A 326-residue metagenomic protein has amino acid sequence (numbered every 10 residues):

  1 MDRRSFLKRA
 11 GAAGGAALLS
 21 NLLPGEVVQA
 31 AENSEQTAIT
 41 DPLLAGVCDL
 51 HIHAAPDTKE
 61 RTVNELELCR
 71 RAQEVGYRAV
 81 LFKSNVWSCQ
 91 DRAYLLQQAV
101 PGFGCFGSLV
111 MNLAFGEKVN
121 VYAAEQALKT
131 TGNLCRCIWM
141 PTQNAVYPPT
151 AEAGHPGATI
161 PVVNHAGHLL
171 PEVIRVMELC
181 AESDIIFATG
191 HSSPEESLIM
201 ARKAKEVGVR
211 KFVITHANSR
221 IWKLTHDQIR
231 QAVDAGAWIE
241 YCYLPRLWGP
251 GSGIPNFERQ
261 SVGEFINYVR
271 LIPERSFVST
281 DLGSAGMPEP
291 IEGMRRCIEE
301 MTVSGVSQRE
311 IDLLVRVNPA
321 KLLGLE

Functional and structural regions predicted by a protein language model:
F6-V27: N-terminal export signals
L22-C48: C-terminal segment of N-terminal export signals and the immediately downstream linker at the start of the mature
D41, A93-G102, Q126-N133, K205 (+2 more regions): Acidic (Asp/Glu)-rich catalytic clusters
D49, H53, E67-Q90, G102-L113 (+4 more regions): Divalent metal-dependent hydrolysis catalytic cores, especially in the metallo-beta-lactamase
T58-T62, R92, L198-R202, K223-I229 (+2 more regions): Histidine/acidic-residue-rich catalytic or RNA/ligand-binding cores of hydrolases and nuclease-related proteins
F103, A114-I214, Q231: Extended substrate/RNA-proximal surfaces in nucleic-acid metabolism proteins
I272-P290: Short acidic/histidine-rich active-site segments
S276, Q308-E326: C-terminal helical cap
